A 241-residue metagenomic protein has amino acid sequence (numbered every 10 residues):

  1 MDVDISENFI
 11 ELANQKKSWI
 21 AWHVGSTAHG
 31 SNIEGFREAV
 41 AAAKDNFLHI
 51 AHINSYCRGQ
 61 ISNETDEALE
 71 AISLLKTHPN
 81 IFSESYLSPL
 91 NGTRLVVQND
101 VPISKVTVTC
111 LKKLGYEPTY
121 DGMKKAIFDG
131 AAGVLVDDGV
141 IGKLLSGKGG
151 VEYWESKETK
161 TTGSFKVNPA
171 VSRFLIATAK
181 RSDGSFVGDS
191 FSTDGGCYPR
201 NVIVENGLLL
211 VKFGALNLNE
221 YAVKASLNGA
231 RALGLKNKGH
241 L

Functional and structural regions predicted by a protein language model:
M1-T159, K166-V187: Histidine/acidic residue-rich metal-binding segments in metalloenzymes
A28, S164-F165, T193-G196: Generic alpha-helical structural element
S164-V167, N217: Short, surface-exposed alpha-helical recognition segments that flank or form part of ligand/macromolecule-binding
V171-L241: His/Asp/Glu-enriched, well-ordered alpha-helical/loop segment that forms or immediately abuts the divalent-metal
